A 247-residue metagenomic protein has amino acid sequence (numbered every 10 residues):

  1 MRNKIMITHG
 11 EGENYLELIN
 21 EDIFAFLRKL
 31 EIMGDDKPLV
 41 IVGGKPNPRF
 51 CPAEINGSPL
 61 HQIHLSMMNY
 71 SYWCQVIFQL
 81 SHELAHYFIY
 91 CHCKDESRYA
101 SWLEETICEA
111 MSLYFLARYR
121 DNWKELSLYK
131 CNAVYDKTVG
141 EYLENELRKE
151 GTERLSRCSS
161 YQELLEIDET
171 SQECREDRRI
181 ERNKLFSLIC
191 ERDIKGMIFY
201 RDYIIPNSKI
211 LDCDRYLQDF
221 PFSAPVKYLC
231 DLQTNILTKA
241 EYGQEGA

Functional and structural regions predicted by a protein language model:
R2-S71, A240-A247: Auxiliary, metal-adjacent structural segments of Zn-dependent hydrolase domains
Y15, I19, I77, A100 (+2 more regions): Hydrophobic (often cysteine-bearing) scaffold residues that line and stabilize catalytic clefts of nucleotide/cofactor
R28-I32, I89, S112-D121, C190: Sec-exported extracytoplasmic/periplasmic mature domains
M33-V42, K94-Y99, Y119-Y129, M197-D202: Surface-exposed patches in mature extracellular/periplasmic domains of secreted proteins
Q62-L80, K94-A100: Short pre-active-site segment immediately N-terminal to the catalytic Zn-binding motif
I77-D95, E105, E109, L113: Active-site recognition of the HExxH zinc-binding catalytic motif
Y99-R148: Post-HExxH zinc-binding segment in Zn-dependent metallohydrolases
R148-A247: Pan-zinc metallopeptidase signature
